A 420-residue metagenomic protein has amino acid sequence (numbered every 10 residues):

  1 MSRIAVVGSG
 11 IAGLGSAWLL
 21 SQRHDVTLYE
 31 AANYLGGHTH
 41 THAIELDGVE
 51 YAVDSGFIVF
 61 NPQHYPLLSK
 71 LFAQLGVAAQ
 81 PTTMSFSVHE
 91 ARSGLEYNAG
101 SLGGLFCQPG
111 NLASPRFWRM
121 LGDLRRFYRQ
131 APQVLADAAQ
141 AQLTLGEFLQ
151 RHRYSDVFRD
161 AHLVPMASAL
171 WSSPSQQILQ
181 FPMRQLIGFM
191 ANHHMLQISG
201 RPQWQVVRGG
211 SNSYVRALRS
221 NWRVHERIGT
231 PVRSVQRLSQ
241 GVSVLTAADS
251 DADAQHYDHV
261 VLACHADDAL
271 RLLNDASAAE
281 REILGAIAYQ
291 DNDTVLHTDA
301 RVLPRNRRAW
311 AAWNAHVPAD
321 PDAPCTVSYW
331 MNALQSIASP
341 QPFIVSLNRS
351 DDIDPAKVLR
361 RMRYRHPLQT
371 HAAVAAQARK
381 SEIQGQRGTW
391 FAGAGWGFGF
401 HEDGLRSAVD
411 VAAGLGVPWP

Functional and structural regions predicted by a protein language model:
S2-L28: N-terminal Rossmann-like FAD-binding beta1-loop-alpha1 element of flavoenzymes
A12, Y34, D267: Conserved Rossmann-like nucleotide-cofactor binding loop
S21-E45: Glycine-rich FAD pyrophosphate-binding loop
H42-L68: N-terminal glycine-rich dinucleotide-binding loop that anchors FAD/FMN and/or NAD(P) in oxidoreductases
A43, G100-L102, A323-P420: Conserved flavin/dinucleotide-binding core of flavoenzymes
P62-Q180, I187-G188: Mobile amphipathic helical/loop "lid" adjacent to a hydrophobic cofactor/ligand pocket
G188-A248: Helical element adjacent to the flavin cofactor pocket in flavoenzyme catalytic cores
T230-P367: Mid-domain catalytic core of redox enzymes that form a hydrophobic substrate pocket/lid adjacent to a catalytic redox
